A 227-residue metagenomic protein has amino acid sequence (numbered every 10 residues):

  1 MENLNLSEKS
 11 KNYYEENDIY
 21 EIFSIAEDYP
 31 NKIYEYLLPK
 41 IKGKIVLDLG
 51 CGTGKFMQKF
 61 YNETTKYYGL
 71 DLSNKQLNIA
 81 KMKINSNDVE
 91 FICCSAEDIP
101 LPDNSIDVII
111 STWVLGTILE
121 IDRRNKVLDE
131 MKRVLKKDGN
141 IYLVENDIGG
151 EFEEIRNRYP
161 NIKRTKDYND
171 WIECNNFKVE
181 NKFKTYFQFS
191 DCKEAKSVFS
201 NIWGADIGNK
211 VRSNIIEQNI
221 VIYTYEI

Functional and structural regions predicted by a protein language model:
M1-I41, K55: Conserved class I S-adenosyl-L-methionine
L47, T53-D98: Class I SAM-dependent methyltransferase SAM/SAH-binding core
I110: A conserved beta-strand element that flanks and buttresses the S-adenosyl-L-methionine
W113-T117: Short catalytic micro-motifs in class I SAM-dependent methyltransferases
I118-E130: A short, conserved alpha-helix within the catalytic core of class I
L135-N140: Short glycine-dipeptide loop
Y142-D170: Conserved class I S-adenosyl-L-methionine
N181-I227: Conserved Class I S-adenosyl-L-methionine
